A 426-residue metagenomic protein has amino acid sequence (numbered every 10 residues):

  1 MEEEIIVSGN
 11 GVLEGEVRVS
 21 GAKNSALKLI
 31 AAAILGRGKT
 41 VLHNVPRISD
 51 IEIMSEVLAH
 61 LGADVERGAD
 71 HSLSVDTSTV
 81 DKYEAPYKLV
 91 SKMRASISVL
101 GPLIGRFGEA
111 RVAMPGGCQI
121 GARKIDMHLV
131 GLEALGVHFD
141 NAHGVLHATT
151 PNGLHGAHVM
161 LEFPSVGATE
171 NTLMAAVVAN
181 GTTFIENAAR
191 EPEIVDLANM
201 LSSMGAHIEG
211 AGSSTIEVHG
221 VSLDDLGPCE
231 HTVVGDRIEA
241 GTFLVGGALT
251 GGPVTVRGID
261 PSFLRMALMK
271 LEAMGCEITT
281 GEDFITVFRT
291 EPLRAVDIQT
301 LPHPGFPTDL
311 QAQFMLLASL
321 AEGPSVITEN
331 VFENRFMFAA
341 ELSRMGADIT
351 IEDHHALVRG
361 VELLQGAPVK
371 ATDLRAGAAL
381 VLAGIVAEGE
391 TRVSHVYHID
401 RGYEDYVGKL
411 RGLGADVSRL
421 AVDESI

Functional and structural regions predicted by a protein language model:
M1-I426: Short, structured segments at the rim of ligand-binding sites
